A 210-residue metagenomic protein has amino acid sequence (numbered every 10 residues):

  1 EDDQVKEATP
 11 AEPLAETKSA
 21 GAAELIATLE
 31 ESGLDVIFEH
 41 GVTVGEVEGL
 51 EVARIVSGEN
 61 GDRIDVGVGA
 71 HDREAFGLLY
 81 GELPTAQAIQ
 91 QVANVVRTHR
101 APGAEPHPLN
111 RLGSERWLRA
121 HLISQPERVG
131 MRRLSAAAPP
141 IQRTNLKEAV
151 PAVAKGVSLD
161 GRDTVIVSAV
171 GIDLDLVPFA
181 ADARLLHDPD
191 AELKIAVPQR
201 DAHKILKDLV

Functional and structural regions predicted by a protein language model:
E1-V210: Charged, terminal alpha-helix-loop-beta segments that serve as non-catalytic nucleic-acid engagement and/or assembly
